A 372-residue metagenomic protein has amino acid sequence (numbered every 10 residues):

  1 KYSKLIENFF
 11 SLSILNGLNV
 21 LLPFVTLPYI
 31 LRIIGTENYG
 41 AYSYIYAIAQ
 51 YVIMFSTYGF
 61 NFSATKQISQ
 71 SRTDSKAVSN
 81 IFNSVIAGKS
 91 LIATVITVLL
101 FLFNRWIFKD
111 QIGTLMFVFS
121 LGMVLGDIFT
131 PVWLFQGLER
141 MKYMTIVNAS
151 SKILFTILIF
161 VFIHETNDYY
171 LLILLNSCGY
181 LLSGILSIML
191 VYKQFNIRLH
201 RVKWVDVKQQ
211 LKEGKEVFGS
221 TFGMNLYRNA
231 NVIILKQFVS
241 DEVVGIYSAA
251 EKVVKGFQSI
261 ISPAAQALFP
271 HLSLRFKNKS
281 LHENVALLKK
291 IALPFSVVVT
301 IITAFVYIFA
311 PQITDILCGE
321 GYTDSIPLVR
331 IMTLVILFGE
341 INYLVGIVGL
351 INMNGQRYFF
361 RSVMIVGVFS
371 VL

Functional and structural regions predicted by a protein language model:
K1-L5, K142, Y169-I173, I185-N229 (+2 more regions): Interhelical loop/hinge segments that connect adjacent transmembrane helices in multipass membrane
Y2, V124-V147, L334-M364: Membrane-interface junctions at transmembrane-helix termini in multi-pass inner-membrane proteins
K4-N61, T97, T156, E216-E242 (+3 more regions): Signature of the first transmembrane helix
L22-N38, V161-E165, N225-G256, L274-R275 (+1 more regions): Helix-terminus/linker motif at the lipid-water interface of multi-pass membrane proteins
T36, N104-S120, I308-F338: Interfacial segments at transmembrane-helix termini and the short loops linking adjacent helices
Y44, V118-L121, T145-F195, I365 (+1 more regions): Hydrophobic alpha-helical transmembrane segments
T57-T73, A250, V254-K279, G346-N352: Helix-loop junctions and terminal segments of transmembrane helices in multi-pass membrane transport/translocation
A64, T130-K142, V161-T166, Y180-V202 (+4 more regions): C-terminal transmembrane helix end/exit motif
